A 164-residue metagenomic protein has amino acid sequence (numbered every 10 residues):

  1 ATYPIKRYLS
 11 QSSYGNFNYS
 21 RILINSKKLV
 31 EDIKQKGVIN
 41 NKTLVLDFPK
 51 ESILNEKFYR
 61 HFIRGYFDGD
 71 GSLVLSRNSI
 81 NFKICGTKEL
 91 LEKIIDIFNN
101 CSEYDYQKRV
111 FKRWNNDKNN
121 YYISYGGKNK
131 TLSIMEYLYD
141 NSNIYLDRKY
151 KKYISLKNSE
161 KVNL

Functional and structural regions predicted by a protein language model:
A1-L164: Internal intein/HINT superfamily modules and their associated LAGLIDADG
